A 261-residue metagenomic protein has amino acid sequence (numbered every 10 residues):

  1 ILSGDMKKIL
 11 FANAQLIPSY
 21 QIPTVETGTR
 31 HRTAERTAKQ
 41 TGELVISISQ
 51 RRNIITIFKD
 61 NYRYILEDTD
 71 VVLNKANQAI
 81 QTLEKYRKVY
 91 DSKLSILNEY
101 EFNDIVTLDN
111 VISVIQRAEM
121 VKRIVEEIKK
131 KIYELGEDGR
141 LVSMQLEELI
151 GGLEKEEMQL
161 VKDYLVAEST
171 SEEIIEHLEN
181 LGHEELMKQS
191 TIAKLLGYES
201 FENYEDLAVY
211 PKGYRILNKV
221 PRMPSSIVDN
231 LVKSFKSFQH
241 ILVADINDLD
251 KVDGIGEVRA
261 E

Functional and structural regions predicted by a protein language model:
I1-N180: Divalent-cation
G151-K251, E257-E261: Long, highly charged, low-complexity intrinsically disordered interaction regions that mediate electrostatic DNA/RNA
